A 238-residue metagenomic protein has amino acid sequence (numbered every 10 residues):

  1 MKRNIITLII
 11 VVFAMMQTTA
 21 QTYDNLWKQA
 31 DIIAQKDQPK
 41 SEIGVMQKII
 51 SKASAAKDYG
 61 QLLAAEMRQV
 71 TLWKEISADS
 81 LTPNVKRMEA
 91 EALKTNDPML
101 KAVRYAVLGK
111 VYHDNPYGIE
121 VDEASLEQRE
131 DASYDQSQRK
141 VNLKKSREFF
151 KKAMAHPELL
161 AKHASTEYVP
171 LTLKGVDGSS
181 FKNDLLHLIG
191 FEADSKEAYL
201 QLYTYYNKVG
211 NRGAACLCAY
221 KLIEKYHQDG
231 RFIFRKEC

Functional and structural regions predicted by a protein language model:
M1-L26: Bacterial Sec-dependent N-terminal signal peptides
T22-C238: Extracytoplasmic/secretory-pathway proteins
